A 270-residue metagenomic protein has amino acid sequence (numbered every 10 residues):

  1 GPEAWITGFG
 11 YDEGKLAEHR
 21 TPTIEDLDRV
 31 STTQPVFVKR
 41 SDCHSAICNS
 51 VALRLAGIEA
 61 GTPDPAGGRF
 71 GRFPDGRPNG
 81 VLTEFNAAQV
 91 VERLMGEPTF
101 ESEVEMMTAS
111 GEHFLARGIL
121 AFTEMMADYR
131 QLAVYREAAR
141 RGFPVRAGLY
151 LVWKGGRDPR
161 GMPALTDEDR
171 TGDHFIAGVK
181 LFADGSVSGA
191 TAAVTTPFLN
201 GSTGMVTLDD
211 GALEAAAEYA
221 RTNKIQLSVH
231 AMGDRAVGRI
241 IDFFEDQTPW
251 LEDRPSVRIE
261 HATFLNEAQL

Functional and structural regions predicted by a protein language model:
G1-G161, L181-A236, P255-S256, H261: Divalent metal-binding segments
A139-G142, A164-H174, P249-E252: Acidic (Asp/Glu)-rich catalytic clusters
G172-H174, G178-D184: His/Glu-based metal-binding/catalytic segments typifying zinc-dependent metallopeptidases
Y219, D242-W250: Conserved helix-loop functional segments at active or binding sites
R239, P249-S256: Catalytic pocket-lining loop regions of alpha/beta-barrel enzymes, especially the amidohydrolase/enolase/GH5 lineages
F264-L270: Active-site-adjacent C-terminal substructures of enzyme catalytic domains
